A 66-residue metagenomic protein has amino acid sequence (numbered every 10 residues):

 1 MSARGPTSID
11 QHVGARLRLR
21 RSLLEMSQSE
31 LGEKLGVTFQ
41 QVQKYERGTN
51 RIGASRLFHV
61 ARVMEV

Functional and structural regions predicted by a protein language model:
M1-H12: A detector for short, charged/polar N-terminal pre-domain segments
A15-E30, H59: Short basic helix-loop element that most often maps to the first helix and adjoining turn of HTH DNA-binding modules
E25-K44: Short alpha-helical DNA-recognition segment
R47: Short, conserved catalytic or interaction motifs in soluble domains
S55-V66: DNA major-groove recognition helix of helix-turn-helix/homeodomain DNA-binding modules
